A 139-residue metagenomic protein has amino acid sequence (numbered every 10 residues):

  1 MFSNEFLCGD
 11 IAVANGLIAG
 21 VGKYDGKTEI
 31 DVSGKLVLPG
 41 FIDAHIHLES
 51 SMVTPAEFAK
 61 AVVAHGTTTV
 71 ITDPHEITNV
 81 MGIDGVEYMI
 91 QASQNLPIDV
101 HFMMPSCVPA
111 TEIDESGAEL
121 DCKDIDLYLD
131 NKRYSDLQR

Functional and structural regions predicted by a protein language model:
M1-K27: N-terminal metal-binding scaffold of metallo-dependent hydrolase/deaminase domains
M1-N4, S51, S116-A118: Short loop/turn motifs at secondary-structure junctions and domain boundaries
F6, S51, N79-G82: Alpha-helix N-cap/helix-start motif
G9, G26-T28, L38-G40, I98 (+1 more regions): A generic secondary-structure signal marking the coil-to-beta-strand transition
A12, L36, E119: Short aromatic/basic micro-patch
A14-N15, V21-G22, V32-S33, G40 (+4 more regions): Fold-independent oxyanion-binding glycine-rich loops and adjacent beta-strand/coil segments at enzyme active sites
Y24-T72: Replace "His-x-His-based motif
A59-R139: Divalent-metal coordination cores built from histidine and acidic residues
